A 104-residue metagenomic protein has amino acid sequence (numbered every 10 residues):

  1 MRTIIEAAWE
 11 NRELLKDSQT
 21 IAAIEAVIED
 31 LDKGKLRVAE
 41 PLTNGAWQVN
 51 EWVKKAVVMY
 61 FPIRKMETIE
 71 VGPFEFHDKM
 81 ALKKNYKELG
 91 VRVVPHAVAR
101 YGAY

Functional and structural regions predicted by a protein language model:
M1-R92: Terminal amphipathic alpha-helical/low-complexity segments used for targeting or macromolecular assembly
K87, V91-Y104: Structural signal for interior beta-strand "rungs" in well-ordered beta-sheet cores of soluble enzyme domains
